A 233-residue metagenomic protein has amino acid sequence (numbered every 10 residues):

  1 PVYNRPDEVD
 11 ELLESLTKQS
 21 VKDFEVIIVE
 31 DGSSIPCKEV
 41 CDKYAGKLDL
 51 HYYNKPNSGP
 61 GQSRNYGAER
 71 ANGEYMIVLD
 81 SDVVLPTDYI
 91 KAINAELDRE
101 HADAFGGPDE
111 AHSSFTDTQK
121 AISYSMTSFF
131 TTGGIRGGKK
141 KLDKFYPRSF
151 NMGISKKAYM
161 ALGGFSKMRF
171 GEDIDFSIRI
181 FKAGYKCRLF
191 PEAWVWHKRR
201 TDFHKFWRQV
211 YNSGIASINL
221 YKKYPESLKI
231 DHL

Functional and structural regions predicted by a protein language model:
E14-D23: Short, acidic, metal-binding catalytic loop of nucleotide-sugar glycosyltransferases
S15, E30-E39, N57-S58, D80-P86: A conserved acidic beta->alpha catalytic loop
I35-P36, V83-E96, I178: Acidic donor-binding/catalytic loop of UDP-sugar-dependent glycosyltransferases, especially processive GT2
K55-A71, A92, S149-F150: Glycine-rich, basic loop-to-helix element that forms the pyrophosphate-binding segment of sugar-nucleotide handling
M76: Short aromatic/hydrophobic "clamp" motif used to bind/position activated sugar donors
D88-K120, K198: Conserved donor NDP-sugar-binding/catalytic core segment of glycosyltransferases
A111, T132-K157, M168-R169, D175 (+2 more regions): A recurrent flexible, glycine/aromatic-enriched loop bordering the glycosyltransferase active site that acts as
S166-L228: Catalytic donor/gating beta->alpha subdomain of glycosyltransferases that bind UDP-sugars
